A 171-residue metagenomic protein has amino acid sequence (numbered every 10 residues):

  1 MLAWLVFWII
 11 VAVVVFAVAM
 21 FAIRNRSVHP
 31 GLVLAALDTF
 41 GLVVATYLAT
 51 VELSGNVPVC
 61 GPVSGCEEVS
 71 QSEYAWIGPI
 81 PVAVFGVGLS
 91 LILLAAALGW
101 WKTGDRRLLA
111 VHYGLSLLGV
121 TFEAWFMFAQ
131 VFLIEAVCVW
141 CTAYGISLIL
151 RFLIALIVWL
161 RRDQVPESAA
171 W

Functional and structural regions predicted by a protein language model:
M1-W171: Membrane-interfacial helix-loop segments of redox and metal-homeostasis proteins, especially TM-loop-TM junctions
